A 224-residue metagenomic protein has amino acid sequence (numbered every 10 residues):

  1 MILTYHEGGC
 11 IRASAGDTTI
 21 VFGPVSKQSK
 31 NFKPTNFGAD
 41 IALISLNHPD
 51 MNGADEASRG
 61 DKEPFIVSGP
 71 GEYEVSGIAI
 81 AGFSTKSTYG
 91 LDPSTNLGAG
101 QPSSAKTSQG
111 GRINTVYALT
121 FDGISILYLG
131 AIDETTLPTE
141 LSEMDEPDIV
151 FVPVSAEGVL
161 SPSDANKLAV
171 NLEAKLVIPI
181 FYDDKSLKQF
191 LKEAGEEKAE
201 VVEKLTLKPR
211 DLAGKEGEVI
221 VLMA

Functional and structural regions predicted by a protein language model:
I2-Y5, I20-G23, G77-T85, A118 (+2 more regions): Active-site-proximal beta-strand elements of phosphoester/diester hydrolases
T4-H6, L176-A224: Binuclear metal-ion centers of metallo-dependent hydrolases, dominated by the metallo-beta-lactamase
C10-E72, A81-D92, G110-R112, I132-E143: Pre-active-site segment of Zn-dependent metallo-hydrolases
I11-A13, G69-S76, L119, L207-L212: Short acidic-hydrophobic surface loop/beta-edge motif
A39, I149, A156, A165-Y182: Proline-aspartate-enriched helix->loop->beta-strand connector
G98-Q101, A105-Q109: Short Gly/Ser/Thr- and charged-rich N-terminal loops/segments that act as flexible capping/hinge elements
G111-G158, M223: Mobile, glycine- and charge-enriched loop segments and immediately flanking short secondary-structure elements within
T139, E143, V154, S161-A165 (+2 more regions): Enzymes that bind and transform nitrogen-containing heteroaromatic metabolites
